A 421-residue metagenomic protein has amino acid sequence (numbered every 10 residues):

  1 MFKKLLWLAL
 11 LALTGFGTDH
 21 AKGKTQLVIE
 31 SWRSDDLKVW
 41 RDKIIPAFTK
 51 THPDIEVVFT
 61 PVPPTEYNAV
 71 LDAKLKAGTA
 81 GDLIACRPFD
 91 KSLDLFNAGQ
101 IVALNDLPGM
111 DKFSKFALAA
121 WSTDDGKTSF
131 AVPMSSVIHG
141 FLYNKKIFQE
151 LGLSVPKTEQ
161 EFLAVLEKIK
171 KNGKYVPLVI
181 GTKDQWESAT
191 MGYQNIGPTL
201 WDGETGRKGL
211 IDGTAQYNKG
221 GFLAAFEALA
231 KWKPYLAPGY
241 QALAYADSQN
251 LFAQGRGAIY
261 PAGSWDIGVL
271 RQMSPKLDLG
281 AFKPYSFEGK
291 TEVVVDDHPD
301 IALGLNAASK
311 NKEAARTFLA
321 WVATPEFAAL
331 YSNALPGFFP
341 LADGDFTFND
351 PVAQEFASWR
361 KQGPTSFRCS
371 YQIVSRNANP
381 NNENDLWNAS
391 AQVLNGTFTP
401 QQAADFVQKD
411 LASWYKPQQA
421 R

Functional and structural regions predicted by a protein language model:
S31-W32, K91, E227-N311: Extracytoplasmic/periplasmic substrate-binding proteins
D35, Q100-I101, Q254, W265-Q272 (+3 more regions): Mature extracytoplasmic/periplasmic domains
R41, D124, P133, P340-L341 (+1 more regions): C-terminal capping/gating helix-and-loop segments adjacent to ligand/active sites or protein-protein/ligand interfaces
P46-T51, E56, A77, K127-T128 (+6 more regions): Extracytoplasmic/periplasmic substrate-recognition and gating elements
A47-F116, A120, K146-K157, L251 (+6 more regions): Extracytoplasmic "Venus flytrap"/periplasmic binding protein-like
R87-H139, S154, L163, A189-Q194 (+2 more regions): Hinge/lid segment of periplasmic solute-binding proteins
G126-M134, H139, L163-T214, G257: Extracytoplasmic/periplasmic solute-binding protein
L166-K168, I211-Q241: Glycine-centered hinge/linker elements that transmit conformational signals in sensory and ligand-binding systems
